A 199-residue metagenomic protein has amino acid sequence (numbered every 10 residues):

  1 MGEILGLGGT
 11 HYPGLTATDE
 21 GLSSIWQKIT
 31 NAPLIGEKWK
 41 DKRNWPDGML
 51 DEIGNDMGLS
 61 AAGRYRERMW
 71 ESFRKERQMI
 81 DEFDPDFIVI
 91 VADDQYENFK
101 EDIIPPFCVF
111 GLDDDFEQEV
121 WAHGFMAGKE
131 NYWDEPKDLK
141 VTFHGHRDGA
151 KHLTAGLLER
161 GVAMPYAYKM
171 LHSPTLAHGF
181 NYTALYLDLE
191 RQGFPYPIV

Functional and structural regions predicted by a protein language model:
E3-V199: Active-site histidine-anchored catalytic micro-motif
